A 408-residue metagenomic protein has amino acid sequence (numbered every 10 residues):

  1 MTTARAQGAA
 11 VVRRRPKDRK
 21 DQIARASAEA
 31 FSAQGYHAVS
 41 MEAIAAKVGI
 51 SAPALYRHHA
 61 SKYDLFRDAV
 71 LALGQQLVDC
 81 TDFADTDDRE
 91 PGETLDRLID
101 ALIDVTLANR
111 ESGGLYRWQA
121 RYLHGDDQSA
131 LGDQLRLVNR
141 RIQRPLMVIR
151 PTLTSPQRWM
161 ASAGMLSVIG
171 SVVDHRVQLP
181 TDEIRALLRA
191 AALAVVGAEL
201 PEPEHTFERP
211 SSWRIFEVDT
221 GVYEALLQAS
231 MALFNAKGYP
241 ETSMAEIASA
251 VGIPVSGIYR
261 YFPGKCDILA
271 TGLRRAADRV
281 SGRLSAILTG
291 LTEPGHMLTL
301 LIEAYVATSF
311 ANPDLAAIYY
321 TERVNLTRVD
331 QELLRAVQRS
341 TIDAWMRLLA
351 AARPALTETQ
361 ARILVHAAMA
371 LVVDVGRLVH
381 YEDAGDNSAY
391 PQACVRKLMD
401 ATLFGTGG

Functional and structural regions predicted by a protein language model:
R19, A26, A161, V222 (+3 more regions): N-terminal positioning helix adjacent to the helix-turn-helix/winged-helix DNA-binding module
Q22, A26, A30-F66, L233 (+2 more regions): Helix-turn-helix
H59, R67-L73, L269-A276, Y319: Alpha-helical DNA-contacting segments of helix-turn-helix folds
D82-R110, A286-P313: Hydrophobic alpha-helical connector segments
I103-Q128, L166, S309-V329, M369 (+1 more regions): Amphipathic alpha-helical segments used for helix-helix packing
D126-R150, W159-M160, L187, V329-R353 (+1 more regions): Amphipathic alpha-helical packing segments from all-alpha helical-bundle domains
I149-I215, A352-L398: Hydrophobic/aromatic-rich alpha-helical bundle segments in the mid-to-C-terminal region
L166, G170, S212-V280, L284 (+1 more regions): Conserved small-residue-rich
